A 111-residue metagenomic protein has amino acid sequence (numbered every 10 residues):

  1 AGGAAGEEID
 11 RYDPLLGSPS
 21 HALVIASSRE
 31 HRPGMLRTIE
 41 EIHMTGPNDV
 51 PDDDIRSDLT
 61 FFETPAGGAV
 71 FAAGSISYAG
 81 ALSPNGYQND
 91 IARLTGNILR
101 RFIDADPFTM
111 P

Functional and structural regions predicted by a protein language model:
A1-P111: Extracellular ligand-binding/catalytic regions of CAZymes and related secreted enzymes and adhesion modules
